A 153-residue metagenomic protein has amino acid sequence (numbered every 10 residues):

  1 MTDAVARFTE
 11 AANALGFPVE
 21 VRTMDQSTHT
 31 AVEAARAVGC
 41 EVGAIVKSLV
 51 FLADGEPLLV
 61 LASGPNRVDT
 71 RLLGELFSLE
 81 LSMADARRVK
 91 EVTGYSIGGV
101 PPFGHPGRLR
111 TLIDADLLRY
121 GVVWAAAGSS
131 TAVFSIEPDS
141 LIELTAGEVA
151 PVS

Functional and structural regions predicted by a protein language model:
M1-S153: Extended, low-hydrophobicity, polar/charged segments
